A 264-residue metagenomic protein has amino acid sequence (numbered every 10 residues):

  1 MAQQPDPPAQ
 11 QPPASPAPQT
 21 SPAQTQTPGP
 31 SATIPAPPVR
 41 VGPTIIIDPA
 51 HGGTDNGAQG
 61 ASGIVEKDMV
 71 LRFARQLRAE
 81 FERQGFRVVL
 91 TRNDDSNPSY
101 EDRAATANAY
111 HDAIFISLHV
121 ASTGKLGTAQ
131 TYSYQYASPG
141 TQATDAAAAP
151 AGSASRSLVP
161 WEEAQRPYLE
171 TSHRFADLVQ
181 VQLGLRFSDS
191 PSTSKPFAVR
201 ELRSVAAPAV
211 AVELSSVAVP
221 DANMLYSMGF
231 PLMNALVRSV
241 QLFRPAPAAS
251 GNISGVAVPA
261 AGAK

Functional and structural regions predicted by a protein language model:
M1-K264: Catalytic-site microenvironment of enzymes that process N-acetyl-hexosamine-containing cell-wall polysaccharides
